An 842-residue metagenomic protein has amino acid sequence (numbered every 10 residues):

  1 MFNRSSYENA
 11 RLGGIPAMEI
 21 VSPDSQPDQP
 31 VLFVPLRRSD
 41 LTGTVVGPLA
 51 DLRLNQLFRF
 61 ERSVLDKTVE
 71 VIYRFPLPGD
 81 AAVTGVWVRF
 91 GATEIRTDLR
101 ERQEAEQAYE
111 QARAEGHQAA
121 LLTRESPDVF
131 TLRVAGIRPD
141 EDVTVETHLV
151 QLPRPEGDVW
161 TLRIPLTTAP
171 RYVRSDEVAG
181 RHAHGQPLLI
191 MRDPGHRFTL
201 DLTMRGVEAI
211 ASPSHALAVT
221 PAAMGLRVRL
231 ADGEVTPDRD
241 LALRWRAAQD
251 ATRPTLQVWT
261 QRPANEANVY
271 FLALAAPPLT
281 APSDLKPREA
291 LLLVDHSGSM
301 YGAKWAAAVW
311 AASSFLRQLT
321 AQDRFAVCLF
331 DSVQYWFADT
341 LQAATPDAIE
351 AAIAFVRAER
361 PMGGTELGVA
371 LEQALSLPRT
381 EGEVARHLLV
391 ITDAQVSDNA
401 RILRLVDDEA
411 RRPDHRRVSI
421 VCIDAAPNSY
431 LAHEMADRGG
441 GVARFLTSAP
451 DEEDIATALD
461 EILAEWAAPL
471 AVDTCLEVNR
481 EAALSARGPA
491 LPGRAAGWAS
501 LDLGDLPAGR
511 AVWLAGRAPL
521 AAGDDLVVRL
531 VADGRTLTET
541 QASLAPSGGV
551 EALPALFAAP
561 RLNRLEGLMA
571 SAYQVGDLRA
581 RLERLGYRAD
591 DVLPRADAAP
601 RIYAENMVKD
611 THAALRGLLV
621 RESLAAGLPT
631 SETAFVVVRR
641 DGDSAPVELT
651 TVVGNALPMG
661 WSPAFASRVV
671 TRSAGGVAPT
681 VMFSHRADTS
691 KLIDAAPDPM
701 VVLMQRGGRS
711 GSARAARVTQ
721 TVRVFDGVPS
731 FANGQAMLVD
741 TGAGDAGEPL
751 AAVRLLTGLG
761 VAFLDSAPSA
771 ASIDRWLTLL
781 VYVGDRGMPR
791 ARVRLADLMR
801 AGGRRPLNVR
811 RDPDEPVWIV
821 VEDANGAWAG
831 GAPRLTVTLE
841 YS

Functional and structural regions predicted by a protein language model:
M1-P48: N-terminal, polar/Ser/Thr-rich
A50-L65, V69-R74: Short beta-strand elements of extracellular/lumenal beta-sandwich folds
E70-F75, A746-S769: A short beta-strand element within beta-rich, extracytoplasmic domains of secreted/secretory-pathway proteins
P76, G85-E125, I137, E146-L293 (+1 more regions): An acidic, Ser/Thr-enriched
Q107-Y109, R113-A119, L285-Y301, S313 (+5 more regions): Short, charged loop segments at secondary-structure junctions
A216-A218, A425-D473, A626, F635-V636: Von Willebrand factor A/integrin I-like adhesion domains
F763-G787: Short, surface-exposed beta-strand/strand-loop-strand elements in extracellular ectodomains
V809-A827: Noncatalytic modules at the cell exterior or secretory-pathway interfaces, chiefly beta-strand-rich lectin/adhesion
